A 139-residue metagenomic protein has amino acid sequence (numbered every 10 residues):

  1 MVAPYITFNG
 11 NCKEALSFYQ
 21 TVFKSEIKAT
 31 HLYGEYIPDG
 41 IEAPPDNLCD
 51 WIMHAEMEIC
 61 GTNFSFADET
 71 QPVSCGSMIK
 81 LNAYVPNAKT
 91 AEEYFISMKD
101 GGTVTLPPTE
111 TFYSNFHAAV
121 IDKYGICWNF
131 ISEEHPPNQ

Functional and structural regions predicted by a protein language model:
M1-V2: Absolute protein N-terminus
I6-G61: Core segments of cupin and vicinal oxygen chelate
T7, K28-H31, E56-E58, S65-C75 (+1 more regions): Vicinal oxygen chelate
